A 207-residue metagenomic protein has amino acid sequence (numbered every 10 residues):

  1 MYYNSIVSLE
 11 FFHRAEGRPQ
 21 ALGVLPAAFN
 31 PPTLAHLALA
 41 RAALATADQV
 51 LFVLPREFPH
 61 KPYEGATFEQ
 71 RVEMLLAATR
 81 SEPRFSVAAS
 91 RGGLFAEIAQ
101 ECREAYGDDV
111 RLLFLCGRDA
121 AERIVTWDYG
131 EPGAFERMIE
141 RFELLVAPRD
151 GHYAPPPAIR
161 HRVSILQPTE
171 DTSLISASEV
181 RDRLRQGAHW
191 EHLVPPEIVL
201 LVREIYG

Functional and structural regions predicted by a protein language model:
M1-G207: Nucleotidyltransferase catalytic core that binds NTPs
